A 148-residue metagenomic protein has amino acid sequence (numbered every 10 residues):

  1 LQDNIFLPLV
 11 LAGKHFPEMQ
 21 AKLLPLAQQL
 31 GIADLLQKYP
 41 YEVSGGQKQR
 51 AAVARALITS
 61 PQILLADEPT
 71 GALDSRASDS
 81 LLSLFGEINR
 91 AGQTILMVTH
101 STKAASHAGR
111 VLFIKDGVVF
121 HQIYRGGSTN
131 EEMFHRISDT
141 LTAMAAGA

Functional and structural regions predicted by a protein language model:
L1-F6: Short coil-to-helix segment of the ABC ATPase nucleotide-binding domain corresponding to the Q-loop/switch region
E18-L30, T140: ABC nucleotide-binding domain "signature" region
Y39-V43, Q47-Q49: Conserved ABC ATPase signature
V53: Hydrophobic anchor residue at the start of the ABC signature
I58-Q62: A short, proline-enriched helix->beta-strand linker immediately N-terminal to the Walker B motif in ABC-type P-loop
L64-D67: Catalytic Walker B motif of ABC-type/P-loop ATPase nucleotide-binding domains
V118-T142: Conserved beta-strand-loop-alpha-helix hinge in the C-terminal portion of ABC ATPase nucleotide-binding domains
